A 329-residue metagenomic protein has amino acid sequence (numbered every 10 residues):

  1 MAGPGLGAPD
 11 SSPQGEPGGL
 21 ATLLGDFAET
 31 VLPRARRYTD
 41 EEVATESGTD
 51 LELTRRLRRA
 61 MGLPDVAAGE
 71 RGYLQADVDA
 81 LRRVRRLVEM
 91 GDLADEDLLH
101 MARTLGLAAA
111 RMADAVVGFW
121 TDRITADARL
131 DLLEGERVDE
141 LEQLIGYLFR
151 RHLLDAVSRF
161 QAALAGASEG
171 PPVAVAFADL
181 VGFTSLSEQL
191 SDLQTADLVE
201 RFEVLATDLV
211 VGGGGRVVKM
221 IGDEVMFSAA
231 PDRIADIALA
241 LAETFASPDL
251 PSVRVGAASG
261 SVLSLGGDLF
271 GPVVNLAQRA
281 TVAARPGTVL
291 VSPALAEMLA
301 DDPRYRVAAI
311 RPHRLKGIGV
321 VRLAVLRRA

Functional and structural regions predicted by a protein language model:
M1-E46, D50-L164: Arg/Lys-rich, alpha-helical DNA-contact motif
G166-A238: Catalytic NTP-binding/metal-coordinating core of nucleotidyl cyclase/transferase enzymes
L180, V262, L315: Hydrophobic pocket-lining residues within nucleotide cofactor-binding pockets
F183, I234, V262, L295-L299: A generic structural signal for short hydrophobic patches within well-formed alpha-helices
E200-G214, M226-V255, S259-S261, P272 (+1 more regions): Alpha-helical scaffold within the catalytic cores of cyclic-nucleotide enzymes
R254, L276-E297: Catalytic/regulatory signature loops of cyclic-dinucleotide turnover enzymes and related class III nucleotidyl cyclases
G287-A329: Cytosolic regulatory/linker segments at or just downstream of nucleotide-handling modules in signal-transduction
